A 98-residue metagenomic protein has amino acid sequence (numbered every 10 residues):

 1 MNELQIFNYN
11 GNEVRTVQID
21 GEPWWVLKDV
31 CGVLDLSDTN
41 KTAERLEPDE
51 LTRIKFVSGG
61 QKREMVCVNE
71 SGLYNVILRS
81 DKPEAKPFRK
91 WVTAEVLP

Functional and structural regions predicted by a protein language model:
M1-P98: An anion-engaging/catalytic patch
